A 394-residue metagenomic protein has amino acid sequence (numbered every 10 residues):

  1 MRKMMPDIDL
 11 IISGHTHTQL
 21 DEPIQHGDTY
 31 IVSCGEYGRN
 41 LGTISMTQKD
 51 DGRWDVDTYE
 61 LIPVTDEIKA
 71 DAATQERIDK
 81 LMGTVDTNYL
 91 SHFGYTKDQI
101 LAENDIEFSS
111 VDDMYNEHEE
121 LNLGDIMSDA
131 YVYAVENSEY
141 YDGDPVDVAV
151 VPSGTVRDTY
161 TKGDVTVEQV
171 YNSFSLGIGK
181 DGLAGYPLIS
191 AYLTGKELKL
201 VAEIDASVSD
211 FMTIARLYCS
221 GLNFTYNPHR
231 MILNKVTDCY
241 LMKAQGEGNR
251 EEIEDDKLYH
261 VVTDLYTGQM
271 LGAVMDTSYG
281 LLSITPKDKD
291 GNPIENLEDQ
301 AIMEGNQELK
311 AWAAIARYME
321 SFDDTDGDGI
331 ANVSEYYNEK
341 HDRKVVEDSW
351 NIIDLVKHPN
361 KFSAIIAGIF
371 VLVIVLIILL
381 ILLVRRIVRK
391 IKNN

Functional and structural regions predicted by a protein language model:
M1, D21, N249: Short, flexible, glycine/charge-rich loop motifs used to bind or transfer phosphoryl groups or to couple energy/partner
M1-P6, I24-D28, K49: Short, surface-exposed basic-aromatic patches at helix termini and helix-loop junctions that form
M1-S13, H118-E119: Active-site-proximal segments of metal-dependent phosphoesterases and phosphodiesterases across multiple
P6-D9, G27-T29, D144-V146, K257-Y259: Loop/turn elements at helix/coil->beta-strand transitions in domains of secreted/extracellular proteins
L10-Q25, G38-G42, R157-D158: Active-site environment of divalent metal-dependent phosphoester hydrolases
Y30-C34: Short hydrophobic/aromatic-enriched beta-strand-loop microsegments
G35-N394: Catalytic centers of hydrolytic enzymes
